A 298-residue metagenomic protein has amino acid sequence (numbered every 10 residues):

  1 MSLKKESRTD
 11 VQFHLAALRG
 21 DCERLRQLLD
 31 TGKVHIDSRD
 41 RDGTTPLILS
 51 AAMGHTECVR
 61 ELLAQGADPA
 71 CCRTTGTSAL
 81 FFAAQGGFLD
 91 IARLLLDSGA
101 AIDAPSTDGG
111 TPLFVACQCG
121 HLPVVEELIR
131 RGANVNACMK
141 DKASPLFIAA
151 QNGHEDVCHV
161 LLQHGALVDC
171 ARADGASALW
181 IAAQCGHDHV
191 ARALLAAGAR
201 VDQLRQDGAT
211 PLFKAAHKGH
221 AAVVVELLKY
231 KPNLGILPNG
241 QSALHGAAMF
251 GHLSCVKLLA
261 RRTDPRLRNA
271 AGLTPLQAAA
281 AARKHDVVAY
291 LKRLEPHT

Functional and structural regions predicted by a protein language model:
M1-F13, H164, A197, K229-Y230 (+2 more regions): Ankyrin-repeat-protein effector appendages
M1-T31, S38-R41, H297-T298: Intrinsically disordered, low-complexity regulatory segments in ankyrin-centric signaling systems
R8, R41-D42, T74-T75, T107-D108 (+5 more regions): Ankyrin repeat start-site detector
R24, E57-C58, D90-I91, P123-V124 (+5 more regions): Conserved ankyrin/ankyrin-like repeat signature
L29-V34, R60-A67, R93-A100, E126-A133 (+5 more regions): Ankyrin repeat domain, specifically the short helix-to-loop turn at the C-terminus of the second helix of each repeat
D37, A70, D103, N136 (+4 more regions): Ankyrin-repeat junction/capping positions
